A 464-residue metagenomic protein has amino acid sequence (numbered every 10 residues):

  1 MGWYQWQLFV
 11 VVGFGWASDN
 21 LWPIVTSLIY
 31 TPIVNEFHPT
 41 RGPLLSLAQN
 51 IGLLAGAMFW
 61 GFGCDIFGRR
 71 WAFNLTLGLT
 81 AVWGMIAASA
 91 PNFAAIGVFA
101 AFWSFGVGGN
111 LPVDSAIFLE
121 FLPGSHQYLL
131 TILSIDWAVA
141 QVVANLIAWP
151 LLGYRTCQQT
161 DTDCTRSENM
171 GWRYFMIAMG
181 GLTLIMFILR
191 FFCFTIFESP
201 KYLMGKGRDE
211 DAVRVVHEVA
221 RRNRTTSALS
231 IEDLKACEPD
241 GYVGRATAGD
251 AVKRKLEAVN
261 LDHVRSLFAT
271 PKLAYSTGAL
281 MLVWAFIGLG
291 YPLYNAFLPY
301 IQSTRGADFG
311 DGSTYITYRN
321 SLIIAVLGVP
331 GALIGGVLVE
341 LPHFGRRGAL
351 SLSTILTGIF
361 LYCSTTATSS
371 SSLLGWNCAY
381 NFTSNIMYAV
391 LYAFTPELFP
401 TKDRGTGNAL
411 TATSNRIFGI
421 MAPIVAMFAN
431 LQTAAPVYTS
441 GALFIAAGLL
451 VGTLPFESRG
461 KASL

Functional and structural regions predicted by a protein language model:
M1-H217, L229, C237-L464: Transmembrane-helix signature of 12-pass secondary carriers
A220-A228: Short arginine-rich
D233: Short acidic/histidine-centered micro-motifs embedded in hydrophobic/aromatic stretches that mark compact functional
